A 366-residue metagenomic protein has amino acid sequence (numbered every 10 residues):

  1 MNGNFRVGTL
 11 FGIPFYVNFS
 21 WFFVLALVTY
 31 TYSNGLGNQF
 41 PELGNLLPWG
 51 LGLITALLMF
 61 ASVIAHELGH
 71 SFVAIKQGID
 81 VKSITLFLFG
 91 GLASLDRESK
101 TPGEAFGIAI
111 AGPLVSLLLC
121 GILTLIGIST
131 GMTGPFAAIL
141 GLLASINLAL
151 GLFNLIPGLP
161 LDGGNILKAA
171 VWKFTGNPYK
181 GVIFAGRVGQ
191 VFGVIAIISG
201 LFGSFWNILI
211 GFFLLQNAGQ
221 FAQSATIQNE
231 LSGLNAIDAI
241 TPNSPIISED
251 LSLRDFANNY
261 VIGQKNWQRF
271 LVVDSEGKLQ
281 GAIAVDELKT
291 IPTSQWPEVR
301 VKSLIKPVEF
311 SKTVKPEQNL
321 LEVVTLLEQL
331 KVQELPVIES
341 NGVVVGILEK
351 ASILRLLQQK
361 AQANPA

Functional and structural regions predicted by a protein language model:
M1-A366: Hydrophobic transmembrane alpha-helices and their immediate loop junctions in multi-pass integral membrane proteins
